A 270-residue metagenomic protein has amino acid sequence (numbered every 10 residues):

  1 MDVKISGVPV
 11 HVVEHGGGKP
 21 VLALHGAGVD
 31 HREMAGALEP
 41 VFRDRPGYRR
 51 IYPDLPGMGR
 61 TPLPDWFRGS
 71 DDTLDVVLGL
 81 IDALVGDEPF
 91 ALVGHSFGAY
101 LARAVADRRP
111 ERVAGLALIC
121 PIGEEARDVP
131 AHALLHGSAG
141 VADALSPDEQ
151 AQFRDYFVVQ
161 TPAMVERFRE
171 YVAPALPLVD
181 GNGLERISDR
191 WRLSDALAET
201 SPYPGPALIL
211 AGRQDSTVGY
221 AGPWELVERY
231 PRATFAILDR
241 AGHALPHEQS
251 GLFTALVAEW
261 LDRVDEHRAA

Functional and structural regions predicted by a protein language model:
V8-P62: Conserved HGGG/HGGXW glycine-rich cap/lid loop of the alpha/beta-hydrolase fold
H31-E39, R60-L63, L101, R127 (+2 more regions): Short N-terminal helix/helix-N-cap motif within the alpha/beta-hydrolase-1
R49-V93, A255: Active-site loop/oxyanion-hole signature of alpha/beta-hydrolase fold enzymes
G94, G98, A102: Gly/Ala-rich beta-loop-alpha elbow adjacent to hydrolase catalytic centers
R103, D107, V113-L145: Flexible "cap/lid" loop of the alpha/beta hydrolase fold
R127-H132, A144-P202: Conserved alpha/beta-hydrolase catalytic His-Asp/Glu region
R186-E228, I237: Conserved serine/cysteine hydrolase catalytic core
A241-T254: Catalytic histidine-centered segment of alpha/beta-hydrolase-like enzymes
